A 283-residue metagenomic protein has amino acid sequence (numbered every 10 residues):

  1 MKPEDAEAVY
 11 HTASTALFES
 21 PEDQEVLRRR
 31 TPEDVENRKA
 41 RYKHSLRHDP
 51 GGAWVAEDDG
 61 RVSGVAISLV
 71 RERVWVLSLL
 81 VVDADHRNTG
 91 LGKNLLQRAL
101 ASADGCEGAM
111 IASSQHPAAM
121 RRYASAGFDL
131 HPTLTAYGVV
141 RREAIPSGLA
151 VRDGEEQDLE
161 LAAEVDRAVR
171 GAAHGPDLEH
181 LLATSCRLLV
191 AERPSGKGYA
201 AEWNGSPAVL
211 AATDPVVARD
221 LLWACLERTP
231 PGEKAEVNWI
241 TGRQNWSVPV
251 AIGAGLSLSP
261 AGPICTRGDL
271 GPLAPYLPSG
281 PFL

Functional and structural regions predicted by a protein language model:
M1-G105: Active-site-proximal cofactor/substrate-binding loop regions of enzyme domains
M1-H11, L149-L161: A short beta-loop-alpha structural element at the N-terminal edge of CoA-dependent acyl/N-acetyltransferase catalytic
P21, H44-R47, G51-A53, E57-D58 (+5 more regions): Intrinsically disordered, low-complexity, positively biased terminal segments
R73, M110-A112, D129-R142, L258-D269: Conserved catalytic-core motifs of GNAT/GCN5-like acyltransferases
H116-L134: Internal alpha/beta loop-helix hairpins
A144-G148, P272-L273: Short, charged/polar, Gly/Pro-enriched secondary-structure boundary elements
